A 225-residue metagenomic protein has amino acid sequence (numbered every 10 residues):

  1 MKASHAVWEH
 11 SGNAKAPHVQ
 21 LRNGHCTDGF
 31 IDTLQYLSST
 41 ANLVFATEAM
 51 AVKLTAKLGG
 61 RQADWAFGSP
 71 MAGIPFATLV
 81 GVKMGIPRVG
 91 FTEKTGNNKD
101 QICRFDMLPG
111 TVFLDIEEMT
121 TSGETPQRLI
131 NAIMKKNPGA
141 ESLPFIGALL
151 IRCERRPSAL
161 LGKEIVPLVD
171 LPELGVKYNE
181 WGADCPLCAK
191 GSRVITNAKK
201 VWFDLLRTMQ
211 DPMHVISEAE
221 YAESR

Functional and structural regions predicted by a protein language model:
M1-A3, I130-R225: PRPP-dependent phosphoribosyltransferase catalytic core
M1-G59, K200-F203, R207-R225: Active-site-facing substrate-recognition patch
V52, A56, V82, N131 (+1 more regions): Short, well-ordered alpha-helices that flank and scaffold nucleotide-derived cofactor binding pockets
G60-P70: Short glycine-rich phosphate-binding loop at a beta-alpha junction
Q62, L108-G110, W181: Residue-level preference for short coil/turn positions at secondary-structure junctions
D64, T111-F113, P144: Conserved acidic residues
S69, I116, G147-L149: Short hydrophobic segments within beta-strands
M71-E117, T121-R128: Short, glycine/charge-rich flexible loops or terminal/linker lids adjacent to PRPP-binding catalytic cores
